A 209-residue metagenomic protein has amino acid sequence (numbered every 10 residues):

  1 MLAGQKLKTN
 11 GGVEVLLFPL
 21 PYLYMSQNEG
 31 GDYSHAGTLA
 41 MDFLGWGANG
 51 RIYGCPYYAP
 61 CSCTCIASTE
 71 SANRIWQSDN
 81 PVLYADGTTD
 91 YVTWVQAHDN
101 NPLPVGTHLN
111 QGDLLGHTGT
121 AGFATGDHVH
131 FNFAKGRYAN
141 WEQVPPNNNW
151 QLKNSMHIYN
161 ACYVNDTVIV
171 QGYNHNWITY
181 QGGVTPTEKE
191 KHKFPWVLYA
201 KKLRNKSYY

Functional and structural regions predicted by a protein language model:
L2-L16, G47-I52, P104-N110, N132-Y209: Acidic, glycine-rich catalytic/binding loops that coordinate metals and/or anionic ligands
L20-C61: Short glycine/threonine/proline-enriched tight-turn/helix- or strand-capping micro-motif at secondary-structure
L20-P21, A67, Q111: Polar, enzyme-active/binding microenvironments
M25, C63, G106-T118: A structural signal for short beta-strand/turn segments enriched in small hydrophobics and glycine
H35-G50, L83-G87, Q96-H98, F133-V144: Small beta-barrel nucleic-acid-binding modules, principally OB-folds
I52-L103, A124-N132: Zn2+-dependent peptidoglycan hydrolase active-site motif and core
